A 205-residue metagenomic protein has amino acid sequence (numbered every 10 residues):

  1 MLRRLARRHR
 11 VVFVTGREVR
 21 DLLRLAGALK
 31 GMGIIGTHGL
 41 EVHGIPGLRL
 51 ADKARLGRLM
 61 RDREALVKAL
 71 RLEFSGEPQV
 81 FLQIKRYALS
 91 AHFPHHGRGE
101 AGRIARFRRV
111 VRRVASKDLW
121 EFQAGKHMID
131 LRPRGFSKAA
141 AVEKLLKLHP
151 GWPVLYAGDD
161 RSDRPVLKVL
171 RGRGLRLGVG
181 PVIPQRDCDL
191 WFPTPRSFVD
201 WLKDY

Functional and structural regions predicted by a protein language model:
M1-Q83: Active-site phosphate-binding/coordination module
M1-R3, V67, R108-R112, V142 (+1 more regions): Short amphipathic alpha-helical segments and helix-helix/interface helices
E18-T37, G99-W120: Substrate-recognition/cap helix-loop segment adjacent to the acidic, metal-dependent catalytic center of Asp-based
T37, I45-R61, E121-W152: Substrate-recognition "cap/lid" segment bordering the active-site pocket of phosphatases
Q79-K85, E121-A124: Short beta-strand
Y87-F93, M128-R132: A generic structural motif
L89-R103: A short secondary-structure junction motif
R134, A139-Y205: Mg2+-dependent phosphoryl-transfer enzymes with acidic/Ser/Thr/Gly-rich catalytic loops
